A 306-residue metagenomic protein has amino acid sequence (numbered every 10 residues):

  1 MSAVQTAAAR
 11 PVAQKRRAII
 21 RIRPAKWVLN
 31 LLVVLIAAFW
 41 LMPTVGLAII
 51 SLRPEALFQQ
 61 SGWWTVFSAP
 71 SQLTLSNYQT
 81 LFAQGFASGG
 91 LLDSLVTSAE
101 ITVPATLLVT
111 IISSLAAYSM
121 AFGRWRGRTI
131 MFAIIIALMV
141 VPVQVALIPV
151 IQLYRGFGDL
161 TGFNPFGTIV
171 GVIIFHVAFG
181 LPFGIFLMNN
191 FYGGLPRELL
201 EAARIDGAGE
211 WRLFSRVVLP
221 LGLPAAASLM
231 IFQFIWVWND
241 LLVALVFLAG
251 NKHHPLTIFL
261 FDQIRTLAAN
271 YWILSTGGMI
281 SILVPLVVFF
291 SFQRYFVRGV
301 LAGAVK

Functional and structural regions predicted by a protein language model:
M1-I22: Short, Lys/Arg-rich, polar N-terminal cytosolic tail immediately upstream of the first transmembrane signal-anchor
K26-K306: A structural signal for multi-pass alpha-helical bundles of membrane permease subunits that mediate small-molecule
